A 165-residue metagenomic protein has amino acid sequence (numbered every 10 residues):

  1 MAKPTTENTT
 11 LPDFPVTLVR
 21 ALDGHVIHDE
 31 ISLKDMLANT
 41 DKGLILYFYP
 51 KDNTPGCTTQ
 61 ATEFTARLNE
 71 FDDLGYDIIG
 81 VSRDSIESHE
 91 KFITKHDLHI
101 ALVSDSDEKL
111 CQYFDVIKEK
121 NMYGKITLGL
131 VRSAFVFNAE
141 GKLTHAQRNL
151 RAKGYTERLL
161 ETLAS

Functional and structural regions predicted by a protein language model:
M1-S165: Chalcogenol-based redox active-site neighborhoods
